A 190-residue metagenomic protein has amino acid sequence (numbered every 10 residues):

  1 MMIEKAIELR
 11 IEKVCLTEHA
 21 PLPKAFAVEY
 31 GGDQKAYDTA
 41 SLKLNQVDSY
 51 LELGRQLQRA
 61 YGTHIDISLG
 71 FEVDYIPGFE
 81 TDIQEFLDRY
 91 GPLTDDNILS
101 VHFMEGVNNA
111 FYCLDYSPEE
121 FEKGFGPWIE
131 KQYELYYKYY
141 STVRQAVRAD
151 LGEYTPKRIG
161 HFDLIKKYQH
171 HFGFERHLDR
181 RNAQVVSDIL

Functional and structural regions predicted by a protein language model:
M1-Y116, Y137: A metal-dependent hydrolase metal-coordination microenvironment
L93, L99-L190: Domain-core and long-helix interface of multi-subunit machines
